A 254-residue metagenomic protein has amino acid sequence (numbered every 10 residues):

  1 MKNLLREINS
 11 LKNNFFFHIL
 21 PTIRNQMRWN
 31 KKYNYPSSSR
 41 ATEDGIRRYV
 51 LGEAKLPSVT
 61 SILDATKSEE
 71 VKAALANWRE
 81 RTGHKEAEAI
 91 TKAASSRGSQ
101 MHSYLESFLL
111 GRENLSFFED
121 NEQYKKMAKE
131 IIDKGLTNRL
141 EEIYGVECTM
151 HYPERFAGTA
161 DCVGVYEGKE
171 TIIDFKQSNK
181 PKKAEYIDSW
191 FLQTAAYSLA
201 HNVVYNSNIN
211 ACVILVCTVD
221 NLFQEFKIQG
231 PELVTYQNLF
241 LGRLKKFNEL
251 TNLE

Functional and structural regions predicted by a protein language model:
L4-I8, N14-A157: Metal-dependent nuclease catalytic cores that hydrolyze phosphodiester bonds in DNA/RNA, characterized by
Y144-T251: Mg2+/Mn2+-dependent nuclease catalytic core
